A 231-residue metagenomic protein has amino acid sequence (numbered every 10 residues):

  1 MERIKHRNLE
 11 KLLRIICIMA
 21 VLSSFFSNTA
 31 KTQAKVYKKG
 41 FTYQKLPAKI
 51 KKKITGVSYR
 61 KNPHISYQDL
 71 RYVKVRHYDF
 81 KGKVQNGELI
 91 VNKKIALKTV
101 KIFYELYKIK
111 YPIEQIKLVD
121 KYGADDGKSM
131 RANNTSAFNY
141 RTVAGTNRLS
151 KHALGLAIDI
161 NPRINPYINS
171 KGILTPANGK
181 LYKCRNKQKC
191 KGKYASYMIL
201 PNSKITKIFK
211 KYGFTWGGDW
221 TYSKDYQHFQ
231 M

Functional and structural regions predicted by a protein language model:
E2-T32: Sec-dependent N-terminal signal peptides of Gram-positive bacterial secreted proteins and lipoproteins
A34-Q85: N-terminal module-boundary/linker segments of secreted carbohydrate-active enzymes
Y67-M130: Active-site acidic/histidine clusters and adjacent loop/turn architecture that either coordinate catalytic ions
Y78, K98-P112, R141, R163-P166 (+1 more regions): Structured segments of extracytoplasmic/periplasmic soluble domains in secreted or envelope-associated proteins
F80-G82, P112, D120-A124, A137 (+3 more regions): Solvent-exposed loop/turn segments at secondary-structure junctions within structured extracellular/periplasmic domains
I95-I102, L156, P201, I205: Stable alpha-helical elements in mature extracytoplasmic
I113, S129-P162: Mid-length scaffold segments of soluble, non-membrane domains
V143-G145, I158-M231: Catalytic cores and adjacent binding grooves of peptidoglycan-active enzymes
